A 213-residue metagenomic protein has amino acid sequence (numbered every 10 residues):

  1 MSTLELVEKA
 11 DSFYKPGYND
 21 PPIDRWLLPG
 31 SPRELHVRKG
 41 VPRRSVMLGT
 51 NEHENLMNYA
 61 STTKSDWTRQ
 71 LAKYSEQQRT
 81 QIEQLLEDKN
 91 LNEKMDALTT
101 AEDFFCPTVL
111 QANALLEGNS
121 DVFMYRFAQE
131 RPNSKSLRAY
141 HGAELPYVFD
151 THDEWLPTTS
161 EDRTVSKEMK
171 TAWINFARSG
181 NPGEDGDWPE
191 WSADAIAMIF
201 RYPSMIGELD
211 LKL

Functional and structural regions predicted by a protein language model:
M1-E5, A10-F13, Y74, L86-K89 (+3 more regions): Alpha-helix boundary/capping residues
M1-R69, M95-E117: Substrate-access "cap/lid" subdomains that shape and gate the entrance to catalytic or ligand-binding pockets
S2, S31, S75-E76, T159: Helix N-terminus capping/helix-initiation residues
D24, N55-T63, N92, Q129-R131 (+2 more regions): Bulky hydrophobic/aromatic packing residues
G30, S65, N90, K94 (+2 more regions): A near-ubiquitous, low-amplitude feature marking generic local secondary-structure context
S61-E83: N-terminal leader/propeptide and maturation segments of large enzyme subunits in energy/redox metabolism and hydrolases
E76-P107, A112-E117, F123-Q129: Alpha/beta-hydrolase fold catalytic core
C106-L213: Mobile gating loops/cap/lid regions near enzyme active sites that modulate substrate access
